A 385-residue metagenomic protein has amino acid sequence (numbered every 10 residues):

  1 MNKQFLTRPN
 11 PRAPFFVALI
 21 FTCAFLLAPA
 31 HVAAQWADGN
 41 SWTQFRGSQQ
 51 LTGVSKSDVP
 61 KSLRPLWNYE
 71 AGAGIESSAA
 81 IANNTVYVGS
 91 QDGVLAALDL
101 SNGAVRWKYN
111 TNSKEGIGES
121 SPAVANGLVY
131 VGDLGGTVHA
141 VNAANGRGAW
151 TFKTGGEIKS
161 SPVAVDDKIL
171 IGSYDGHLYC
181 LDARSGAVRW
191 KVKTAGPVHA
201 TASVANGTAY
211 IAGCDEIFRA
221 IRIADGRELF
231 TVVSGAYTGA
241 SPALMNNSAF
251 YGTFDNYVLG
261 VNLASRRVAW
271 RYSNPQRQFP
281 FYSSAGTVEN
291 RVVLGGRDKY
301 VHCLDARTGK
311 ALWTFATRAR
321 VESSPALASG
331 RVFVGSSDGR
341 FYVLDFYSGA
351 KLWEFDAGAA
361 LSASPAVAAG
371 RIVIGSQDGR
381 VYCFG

Functional and structural regions predicted by a protein language model:
M1-A13: N-terminal secretory signal peptides that target proteins for export/translocation
F16-A28: Bacterial N-terminal signal peptides
V32-A34: Boundary at the C-terminal end of the N-terminal hydrophobic targeting segment
W36-G39, R46-Q49, W67-A80, V105-A125 (+13 more regions): Extracytoplasmic beta-rich repeat domains
V54-G72: A short helix->beta-strand "capping" segment at the edge of beta-propeller domains
D99-G103, N142-G146, D182-S185, R222-G226 (+4 more regions): Short loop/turn segments that connect beta-strands within beta-propeller blades
